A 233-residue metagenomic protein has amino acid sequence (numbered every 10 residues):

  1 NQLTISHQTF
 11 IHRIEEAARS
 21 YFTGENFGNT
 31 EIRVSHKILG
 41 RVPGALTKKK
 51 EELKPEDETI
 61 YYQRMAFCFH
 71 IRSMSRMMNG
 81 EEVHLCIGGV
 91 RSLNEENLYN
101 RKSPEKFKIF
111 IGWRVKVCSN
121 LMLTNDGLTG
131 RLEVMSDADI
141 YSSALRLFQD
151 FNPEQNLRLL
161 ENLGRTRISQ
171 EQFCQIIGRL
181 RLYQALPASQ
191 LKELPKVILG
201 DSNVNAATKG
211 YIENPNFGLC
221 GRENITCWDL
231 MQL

Functional and structural regions predicted by a protein language model:
N1-E15, Y21-N26, E31-R33, I38 (+1 more regions): Feature for intrinsically disordered/low-complexity regulatory segments and propeptides
L39-G44: Eukaryote-specific, cytoplasm-facing alpha-helical/coiled-coil scaffolding segments in long proteins
K49-L233: Intrinsically disordered, low-complexity regions enriched in serine/threonine
